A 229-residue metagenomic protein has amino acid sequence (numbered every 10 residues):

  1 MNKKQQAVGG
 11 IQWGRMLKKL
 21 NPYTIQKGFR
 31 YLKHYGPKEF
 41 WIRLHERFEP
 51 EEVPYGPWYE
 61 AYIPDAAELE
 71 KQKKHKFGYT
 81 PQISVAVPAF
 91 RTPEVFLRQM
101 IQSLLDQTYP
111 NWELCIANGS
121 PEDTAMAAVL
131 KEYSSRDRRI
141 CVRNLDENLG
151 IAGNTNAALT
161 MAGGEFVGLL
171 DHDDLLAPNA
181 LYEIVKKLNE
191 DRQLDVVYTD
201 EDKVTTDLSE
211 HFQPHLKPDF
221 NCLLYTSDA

Functional and structural regions predicted by a protein language model:
P37-Q102: N-proximal low-complexity "stem/linker" segments adjacent to membrane-targeting elements
I101-Q102, A127, N156, G164 (+1 more regions): Short alpha-helix within the catalytic core of nucleotide-sugar-dependent glycosyltransferases
L105-N144: Acidic donor-binding segment of Leloir-type glycosyltransferases
L145-A162: Glycine-rich, basic loop-to-helix element that forms the pyrophosphate-binding segment of sugar-nucleotide handling
V167: Short aromatic/hydrophobic "clamp" motif used to bind/position activated sugar donors
D171-L175, D200: The conserved acidic donor/metal-binding loop of glycosyltransferases
N179-H211: Conserved donor NDP-sugar-binding/catalytic core segment of glycosyltransferases
Y225-A229: Conserved small/polar residues in nucleotide/adenosyl-binding loops
